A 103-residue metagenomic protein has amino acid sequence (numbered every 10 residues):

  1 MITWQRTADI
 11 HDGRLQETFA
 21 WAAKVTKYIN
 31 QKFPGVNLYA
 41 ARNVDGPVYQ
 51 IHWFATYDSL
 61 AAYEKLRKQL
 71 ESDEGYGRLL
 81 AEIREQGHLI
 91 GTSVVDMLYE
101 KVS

Functional and structural regions predicted by a protein language model:
M1-I2, S103: Absolute protein N-terminus
I2, L15-E17, I29: Short acidic/polar alpha-helix capping motifs at helix-coil junctions
I2-A8: Active-site-flanking beta-strand signature of metal-NTP-handling nucleotidyl enzymes and homologous cyclase-like
D9, F54-T56: Short hydrophobic/aromatic beta-strand micro-patches that form the beta-sheet surface supporting nucleotide- or nucleic
D9-A20: Short, surface-exposed ligand-recognition loops at beta-strand->loop->(often short) alpha-helix junctions that present
I10, M97-S103: A compositional/biophysical signature of low hydrophobicity enriched in polar/charged and small residues
A20-A40, V44, T56-V94: An amphipathic, aromatic/His-enriched active-site/gating alpha helix that lines ligand/cofactor pockets
G46-Y49: Short acidic/glycine-enriched loop/turn segments that link adjacent beta-strands
